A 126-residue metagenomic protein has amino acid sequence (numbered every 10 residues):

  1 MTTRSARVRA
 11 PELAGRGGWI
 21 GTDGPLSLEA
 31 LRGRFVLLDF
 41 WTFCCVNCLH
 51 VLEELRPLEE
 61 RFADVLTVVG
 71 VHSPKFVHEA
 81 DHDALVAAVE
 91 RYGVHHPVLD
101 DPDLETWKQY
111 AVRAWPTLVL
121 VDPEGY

Functional and structural regions predicted by a protein language model:
M1-E29: N-terminal "domain-start" segment that seeds a small globular fold
R4, R9, L31, F62 (+1 more regions): Short, structurally constrained coil/turn elements that cap an alpha-helix or connect an alpha-helix to the following
G18-T22, W41-F43, L58, H72 (+2 more regions): Tryptophan-centric aromatic hotspots in well-structured domains and transmembrane helices
P25-L49, V68-V69: Short active-site neighborhood of thiol/selenol oxidoreductases, capturing the structured segment around
G33-V36, D64-T67, G93-H96, P123-Y126: Loop/turn elements at helix/coil->beta-strand transitions in domains of secreted/extracellular proteins
L49-Y92, P102-K108: Structural microenvironment flanking redox-active thiols in thiol-disulfide oxidoreductases
E90-V94, D100-Y126: Thiol/disulfide oxidoreductase modules built on the thioredoxin-like
